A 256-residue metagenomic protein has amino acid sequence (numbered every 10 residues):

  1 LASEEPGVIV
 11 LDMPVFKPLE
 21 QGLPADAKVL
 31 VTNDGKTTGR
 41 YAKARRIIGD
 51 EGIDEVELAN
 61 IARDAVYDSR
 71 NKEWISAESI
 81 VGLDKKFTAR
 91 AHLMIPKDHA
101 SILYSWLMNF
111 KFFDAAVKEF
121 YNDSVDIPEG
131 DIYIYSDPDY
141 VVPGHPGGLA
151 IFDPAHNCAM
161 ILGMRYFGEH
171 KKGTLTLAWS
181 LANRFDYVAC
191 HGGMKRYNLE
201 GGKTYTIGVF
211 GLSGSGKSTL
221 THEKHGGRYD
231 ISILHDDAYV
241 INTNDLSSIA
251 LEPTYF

Functional and structural regions predicted by a protein language model:
L1-T206, N242-F256: A noncatalytic interaction/capping subdomain that flanks phosphate/NTP-handling catalytic cores
Y197-Y229, I233-L234: Glycine-rich phosphate-binding P-loop
Y229-L246: Short beta-strand-centered segment that lines the nucleotide-binding/catalytic pocket of NTP-utilizing
